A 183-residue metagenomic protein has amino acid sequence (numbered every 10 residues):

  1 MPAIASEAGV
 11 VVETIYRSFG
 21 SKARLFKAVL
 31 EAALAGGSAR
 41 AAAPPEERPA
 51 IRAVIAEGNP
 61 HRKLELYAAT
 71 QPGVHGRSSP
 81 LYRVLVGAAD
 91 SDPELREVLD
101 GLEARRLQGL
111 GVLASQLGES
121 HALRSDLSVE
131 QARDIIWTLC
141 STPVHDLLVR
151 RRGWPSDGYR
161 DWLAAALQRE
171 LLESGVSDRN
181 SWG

Functional and structural regions predicted by a protein language model:
M1-A28: Helix-turn-helix
A3-S6, G109, T138-C140: Short acidic alpha-helix initiation/capping motifs at coil-to-helix transition points, especially at protein N-termini
S18, A28-V29, L113, W162: Residues in the recognition helix of alpha-helical DNA-binding motifs
S21, S78, S91-P93, T142: Short loop-to-helix capping motifs
K22-R24, A28-E31, A35-G76, R133: Hydrophobic alpha-helical connector segments
A23, L34, L107, C140-V144 (+2 more regions): Short alpha-helix boundary/capping elements
L66-V86, P93-S120, E130-D134, D161 (+1 more regions): Amphipathic alpha-helical packing segments from all-alpha helical-bundle domains
R96, L117-A165, S174-G183: Hydrophobic/aromatic-rich alpha-helical bundle segments in the mid-to-C-terminal region
